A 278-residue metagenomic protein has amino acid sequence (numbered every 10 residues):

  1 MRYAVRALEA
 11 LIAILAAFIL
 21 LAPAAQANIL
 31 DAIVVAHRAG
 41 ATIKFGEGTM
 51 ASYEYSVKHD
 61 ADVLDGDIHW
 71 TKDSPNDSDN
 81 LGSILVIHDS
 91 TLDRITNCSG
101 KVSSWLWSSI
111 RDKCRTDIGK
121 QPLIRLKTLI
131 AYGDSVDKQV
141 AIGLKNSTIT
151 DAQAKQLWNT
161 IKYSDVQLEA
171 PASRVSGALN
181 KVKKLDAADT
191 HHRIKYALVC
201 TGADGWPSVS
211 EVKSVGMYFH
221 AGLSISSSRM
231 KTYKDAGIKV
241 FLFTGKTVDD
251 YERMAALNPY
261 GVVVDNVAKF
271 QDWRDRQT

Functional and structural regions predicted by a protein language model:
Y3-E9, L21-T278: Phosphate-group recognition and catalysis centered on beta-loop-alpha active-site segments
A13-L20: Hydrophobic core
